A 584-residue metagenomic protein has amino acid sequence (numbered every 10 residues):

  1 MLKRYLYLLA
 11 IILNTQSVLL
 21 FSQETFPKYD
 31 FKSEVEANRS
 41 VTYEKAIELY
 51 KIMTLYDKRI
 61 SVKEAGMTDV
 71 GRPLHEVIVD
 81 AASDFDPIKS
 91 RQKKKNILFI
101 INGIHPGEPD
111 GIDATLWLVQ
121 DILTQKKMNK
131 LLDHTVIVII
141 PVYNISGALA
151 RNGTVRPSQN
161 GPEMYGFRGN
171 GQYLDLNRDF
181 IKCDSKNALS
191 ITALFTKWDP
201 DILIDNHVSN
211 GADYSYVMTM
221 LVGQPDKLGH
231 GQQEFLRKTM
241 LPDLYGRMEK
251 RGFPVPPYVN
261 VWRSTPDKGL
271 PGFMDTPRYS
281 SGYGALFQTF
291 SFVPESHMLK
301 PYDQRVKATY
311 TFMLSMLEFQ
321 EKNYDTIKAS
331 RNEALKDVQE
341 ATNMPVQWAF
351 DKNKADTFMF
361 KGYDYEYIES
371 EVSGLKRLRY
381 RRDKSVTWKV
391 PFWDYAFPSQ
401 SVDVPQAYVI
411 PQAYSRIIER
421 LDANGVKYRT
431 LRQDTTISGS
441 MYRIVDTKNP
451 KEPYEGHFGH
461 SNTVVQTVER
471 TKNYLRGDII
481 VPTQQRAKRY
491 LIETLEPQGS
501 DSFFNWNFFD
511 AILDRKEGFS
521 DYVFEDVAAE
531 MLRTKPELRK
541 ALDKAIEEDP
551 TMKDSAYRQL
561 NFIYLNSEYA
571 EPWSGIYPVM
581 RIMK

Functional and structural regions predicted by a protein language model:
M1-P27: Bacterial Sec-dependent N-terminal signal peptides
E24-N38, I100-N102, F397-D403: Acidic/histidine-rich, surface-exposed loop or edge segments in extracytoplasmic proteins
S33-S40, I104-E108, N177-I181, H230-E234 (+2 more regions): Second-shell loop/turn segments in exported
T42, G71, G103, I139 (+4 more regions): Divalent metal-coordination and catalytic microenvironments
E44-L98: Soluble metallo-hydrolase cores and metallopeptidase-like ectodomains found primarily in the secretory/periplasmic
Q92-I101, E108-D267, G272-R278: Active-site/substrate-binding loop(s) of hydrolase catalytic cores
V261-G439, R443-D446: Hard-cation-handling environments
A407, E419-A423, R429-T430, D446-K584: Catalytic centers of hydrolytic enzymes
